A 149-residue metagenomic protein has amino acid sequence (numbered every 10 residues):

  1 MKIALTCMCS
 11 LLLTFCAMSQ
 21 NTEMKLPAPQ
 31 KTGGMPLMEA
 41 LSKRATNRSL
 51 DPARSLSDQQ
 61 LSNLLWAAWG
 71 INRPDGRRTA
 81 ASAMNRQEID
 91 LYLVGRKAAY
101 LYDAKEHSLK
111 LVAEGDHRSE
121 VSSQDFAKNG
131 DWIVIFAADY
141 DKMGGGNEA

Functional and structural regions predicted by a protein language model:
M1-L5: Positively charged n-region of N-terminal signal peptides that target proteins for export
T6-F15: Bacterial N-terminal signal peptides
M18-G130: N-terminal amphipathic, basic helical "cap/leader" segment at the start of enzyme domains
D141-A149: Amphipathic, heptad-repeat alpha-helical segments used for oligomerization and assembly
